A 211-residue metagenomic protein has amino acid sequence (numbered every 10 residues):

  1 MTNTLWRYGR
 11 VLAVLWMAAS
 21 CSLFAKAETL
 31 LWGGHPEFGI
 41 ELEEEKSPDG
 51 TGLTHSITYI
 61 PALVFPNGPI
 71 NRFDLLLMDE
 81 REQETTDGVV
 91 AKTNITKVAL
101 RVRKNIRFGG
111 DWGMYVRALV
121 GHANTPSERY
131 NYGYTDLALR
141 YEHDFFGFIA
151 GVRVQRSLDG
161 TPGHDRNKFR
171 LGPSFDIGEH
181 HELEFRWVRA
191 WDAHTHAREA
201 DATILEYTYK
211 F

Functional and structural regions predicted by a protein language model:
M1-H35: Cleavable N-terminal export/targeting peptides
L23-E84, K210: Short glycine/proline- and aromatic-enriched beta-strand/turn motifs that initiate or cap beta-hairpins
L30-F38, F65-L75, R107-V116, H143-A150 (+1 more regions): Repeated loop/turn-to-beta-strand initiation elements of outer-membrane beta-barrel proteins
I40-P48, L77-T85, T96, K104-I106 (+6 more regions): Transmembrane beta-strands of outer-membrane beta-barrel pores
T51-Y59, K92-V98, R129-T135, G163-F169 (+1 more regions): Residues that define the transmembrane beta-barrel architecture of outer-membrane proteins
T58-V64, A99-K104, D136-R140, G172-S174 (+1 more regions): Outer-membrane beta-barrel architecture
D136-E142, G147-D176, L183-R186: Conserved binding-pocket/active-site segment within a compact domain
F175, R198-F211: Outer-membrane beta-barrel "beta-signal"
